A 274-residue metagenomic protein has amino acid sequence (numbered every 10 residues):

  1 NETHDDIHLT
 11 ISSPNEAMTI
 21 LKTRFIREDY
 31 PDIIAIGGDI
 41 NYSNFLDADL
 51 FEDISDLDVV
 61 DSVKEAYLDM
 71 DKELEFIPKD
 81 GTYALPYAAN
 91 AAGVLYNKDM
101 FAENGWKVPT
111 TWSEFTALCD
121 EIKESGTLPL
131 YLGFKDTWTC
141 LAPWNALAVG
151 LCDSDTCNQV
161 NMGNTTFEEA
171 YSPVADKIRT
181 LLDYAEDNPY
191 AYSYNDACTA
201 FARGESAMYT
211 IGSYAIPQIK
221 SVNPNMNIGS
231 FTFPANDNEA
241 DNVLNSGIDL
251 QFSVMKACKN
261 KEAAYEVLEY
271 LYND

Functional and structural regions predicted by a protein language model:
E2-T3, D80, E103-N104, D176 (+2 more regions): Extracytoplasmic/periplasmic substrate-recognition and gating elements
E2-Y67, D99, E103-T110, M208 (+1 more regions): Extracytoplasmic "Venus flytrap"/periplasmic binding protein-like
S12-I20, D39-I40, W112-T116, P189-R203: Short helix-initiation/N-cap motifs at beta->coil->alpha
T23-R24, P31-D32, D61-D99, L128-L132 (+1 more regions): A structural signal for short loop-to-beta-strand junctions that line the ligand-binding cleft of periplasmic/secreted
G37-A92, T116, I122, A142-N145 (+1 more regions): Hinge/lid segment of periplasmic solute-binding proteins
D53-D69, L151-P173, S221-V222, A235-V243: Short, solvent-exposed loop/beta-turn-alpha elements that line the ligand-binding surface or hinge of extracytoplasmic
I77-Y87, A92, T116-G163, S206: Extracytoplasmic/periplasmic solute-binding protein
C119-E121, N161-Y190: Glycine-centered hinge/linker elements that transmit conformational signals in sensory and ligand-binding systems
